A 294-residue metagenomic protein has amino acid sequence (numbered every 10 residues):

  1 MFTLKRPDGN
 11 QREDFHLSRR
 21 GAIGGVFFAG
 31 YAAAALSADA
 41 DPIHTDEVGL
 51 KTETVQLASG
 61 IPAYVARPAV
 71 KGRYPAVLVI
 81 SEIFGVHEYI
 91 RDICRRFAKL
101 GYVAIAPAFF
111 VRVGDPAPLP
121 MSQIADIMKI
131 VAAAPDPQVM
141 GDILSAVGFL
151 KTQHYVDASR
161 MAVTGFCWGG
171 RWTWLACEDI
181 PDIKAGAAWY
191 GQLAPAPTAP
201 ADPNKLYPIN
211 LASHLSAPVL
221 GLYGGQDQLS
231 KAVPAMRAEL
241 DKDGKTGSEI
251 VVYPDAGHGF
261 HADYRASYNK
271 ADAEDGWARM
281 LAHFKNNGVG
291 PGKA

Functional and structural regions predicted by a protein language model:
M1-L17: N-terminal secretory signal peptides
D14-A29: N-terminal export leaders
A40-A69: N-terminal cap/lid segment of alpha/beta-hydrolase-fold proteins
Y74-E82: Short beta-strand element of the alpha/beta-hydrolase
P118-A162, V289: Gly/Ser-rich "nucleophile elbow"/oxyanion-hole loop immediately N-terminal to the catalytic nucleophile in hydrolases
L144-P208: Primarily recognizes the serine-hydrolase "nucleophile elbow" in alpha/beta-hydrolase and SGNH/GDSL folds
G221-Y223: Short beta-strand/loop motif that positions the catalytic acidic residue of the alpha/beta-hydrolase fold
T246-A294: C-terminal catalytic histidine-bearing segment of alpha/beta-hydrolase fold enzymes
